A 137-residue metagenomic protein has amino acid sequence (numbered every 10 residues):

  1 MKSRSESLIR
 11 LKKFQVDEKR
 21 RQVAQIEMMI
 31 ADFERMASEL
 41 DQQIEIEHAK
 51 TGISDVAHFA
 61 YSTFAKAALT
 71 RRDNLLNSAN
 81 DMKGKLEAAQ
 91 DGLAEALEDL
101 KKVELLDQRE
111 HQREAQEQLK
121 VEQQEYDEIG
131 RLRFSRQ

Functional and structural regions predicted by a protein language model:
M1-Q137: Charge-rich amphipathic alpha-helical interaction elements
